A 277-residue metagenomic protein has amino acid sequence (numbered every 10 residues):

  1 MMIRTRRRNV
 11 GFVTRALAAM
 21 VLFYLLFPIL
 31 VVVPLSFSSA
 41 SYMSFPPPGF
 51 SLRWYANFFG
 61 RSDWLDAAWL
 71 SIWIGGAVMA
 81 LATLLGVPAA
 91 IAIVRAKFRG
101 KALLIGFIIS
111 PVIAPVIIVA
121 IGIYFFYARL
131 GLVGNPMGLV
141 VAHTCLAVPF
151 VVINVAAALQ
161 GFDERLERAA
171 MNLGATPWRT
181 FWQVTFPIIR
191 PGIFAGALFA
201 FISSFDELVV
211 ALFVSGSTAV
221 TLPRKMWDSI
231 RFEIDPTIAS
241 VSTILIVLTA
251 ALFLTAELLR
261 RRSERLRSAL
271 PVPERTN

Functional and structural regions predicted by a protein language model:
M2-A16, G100, A156-E167, M171 (+2 more regions): C-terminal transmembrane helix and the adjacent membrane-cytosol boundary/short C-terminal tail of inner/organellar
R4, M43, P47, L52 (+4 more regions): Membrane-interfacial helix termini and adjacent extracytoplasmic/periplasmic loops of multi-pass transporters
R4-G11, A40, Y55-D63, F205-T255 (+1 more regions): Interhelical loop and adjacent transmembrane-helix boundary motif in polytopic membrane transport permeases
V10-A18, L22, P88-I123, E167 (+1 more regions): Cytoplasmic-entry segments and transmembrane alpha-helices of multi-pass inner-membrane transporters
L17, L22-I29, C145, V152-E164 (+1 more regions): Transmembrane alpha-helices
F27-A40, L70, A120-L130, L198-S204 (+2 more regions): A structural signal for multi-pass alpha-helical bundles of membrane permease subunits that mediate small-molecule
F37, S62-I93: Transmembrane alpha-helix signature in integral membrane proteins
D66-W73, F125-F150, N154, R190-G192 (+2 more regions): Loop-to-helix entry region at the N-terminal start of transmembrane alpha-helices in multi-pass membrane transporters
